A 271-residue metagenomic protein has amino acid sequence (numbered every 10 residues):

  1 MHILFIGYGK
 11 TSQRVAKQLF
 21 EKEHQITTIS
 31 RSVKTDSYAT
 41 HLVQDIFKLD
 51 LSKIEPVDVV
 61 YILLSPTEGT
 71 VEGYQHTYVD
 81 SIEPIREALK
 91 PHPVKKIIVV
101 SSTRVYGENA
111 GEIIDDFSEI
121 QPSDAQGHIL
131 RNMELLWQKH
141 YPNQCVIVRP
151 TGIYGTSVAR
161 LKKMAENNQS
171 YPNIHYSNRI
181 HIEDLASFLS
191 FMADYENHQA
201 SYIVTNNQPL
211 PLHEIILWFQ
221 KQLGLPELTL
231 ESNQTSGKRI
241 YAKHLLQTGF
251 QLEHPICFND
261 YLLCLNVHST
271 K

Functional and structural regions predicted by a protein language model:
I3-G7: Conserved N-terminal Rossmann-fold NAD(P)-binding element of oxidoreductases
S12-Q13: N-terminal Rossmann-fold NAD(P) dinucleotide-binding loop
T40-A88: NAD(P)H-binding glycine-rich loop region in Rossmannoid oxidoreductase-like domains and their noncatalytic homologs
P84-S123: Conserved Rossmann-fold NAD(P)-dependent oxidoreductase catalytic core, especially the SDR/UDP-sugar
A110-I147: Catalytic helix-loop patch of NAD(P)-dependent Rossmann-fold dehydrogenases
I147-I153, R160-K162, Y171-A193: Substrate-positioning beta->alpha
A186-G237, Y241: Mid/C-terminal beta-alpha module of Rossmann-like enzyme folds, strongest in SDR-family dehydrogenases/epimerases
E227, N233-K271: C-terminal amphipathic/interface module of NAD(P)-dependent oxidoreductases and related NAD-binding regulators
